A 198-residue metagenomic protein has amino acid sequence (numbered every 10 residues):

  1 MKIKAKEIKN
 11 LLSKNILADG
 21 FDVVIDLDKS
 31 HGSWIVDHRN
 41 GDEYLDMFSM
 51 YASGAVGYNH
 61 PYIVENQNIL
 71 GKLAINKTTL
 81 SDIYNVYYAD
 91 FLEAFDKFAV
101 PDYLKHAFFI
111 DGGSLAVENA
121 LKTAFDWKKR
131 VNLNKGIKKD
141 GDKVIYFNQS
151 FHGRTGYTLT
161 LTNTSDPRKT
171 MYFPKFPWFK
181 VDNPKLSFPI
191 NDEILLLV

Functional and structural regions predicted by a protein language model:
K2-A5, K14-L17, V24, E43-N134: Glycine-rich loop-to-alpha-helix module at the N-terminal edge of alpha/beta enzyme cores
K4, L17-D19, F48, K143 (+2 more regions): Short, functionally important structural connectors and interaction interfaces within domains
D22-H31: Short loop/turn motifs at secondary-structure junctions and domain boundaries
D37-R39: Short, acidic, Ser/Thr-enriched surface-loop or helix-capping motifs
E93-V198: PLP-dependent aspartate aminotransferase-fold enzymes
